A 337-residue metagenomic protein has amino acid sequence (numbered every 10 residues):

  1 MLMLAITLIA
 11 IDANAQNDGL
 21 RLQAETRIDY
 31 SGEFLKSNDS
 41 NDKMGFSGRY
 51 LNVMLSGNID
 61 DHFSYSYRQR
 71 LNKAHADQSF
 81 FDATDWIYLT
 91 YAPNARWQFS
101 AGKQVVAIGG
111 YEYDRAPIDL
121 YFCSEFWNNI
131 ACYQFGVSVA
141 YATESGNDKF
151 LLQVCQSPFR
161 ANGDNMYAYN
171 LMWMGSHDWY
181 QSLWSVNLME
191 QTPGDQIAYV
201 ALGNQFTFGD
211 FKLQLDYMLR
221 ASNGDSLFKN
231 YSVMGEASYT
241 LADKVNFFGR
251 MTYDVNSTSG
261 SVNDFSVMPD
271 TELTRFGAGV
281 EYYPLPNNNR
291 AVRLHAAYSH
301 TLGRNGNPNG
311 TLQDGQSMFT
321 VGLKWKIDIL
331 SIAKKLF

Functional and structural regions predicted by a protein language model:
M1-N17, D328-F337: Cleavable N-terminal export/targeting peptides
N17-S31, D42-S157, M174-S176, F248 (+1 more regions): Outer membrane beta-barrel
E25-N41, D77, Y88, A92 (+2 more regions): Outer-membrane beta-barrel pore domains
N41-F46, I118-F122, P158-F159, N170-W173 (+3 more regions): Short, low-complexity, polar/charged sequence segments that are solvent-exposed and flexible
M44-F46, D82, N162, P269 (+1 more regions): Aromatic-acidic/polar surface patches that form glycan- and anion
R49, A83, A95, Y133 (+5 more regions): Exposed loop/turn and edge beta-strand positions of beta-sandwich/beta-sheet ligand-binding modules
G110, N162-G163, S226, N289: Alpha-helix N-cap/helix-start motif
F150-Q196: Loop-centered beta-sheet repeat module
